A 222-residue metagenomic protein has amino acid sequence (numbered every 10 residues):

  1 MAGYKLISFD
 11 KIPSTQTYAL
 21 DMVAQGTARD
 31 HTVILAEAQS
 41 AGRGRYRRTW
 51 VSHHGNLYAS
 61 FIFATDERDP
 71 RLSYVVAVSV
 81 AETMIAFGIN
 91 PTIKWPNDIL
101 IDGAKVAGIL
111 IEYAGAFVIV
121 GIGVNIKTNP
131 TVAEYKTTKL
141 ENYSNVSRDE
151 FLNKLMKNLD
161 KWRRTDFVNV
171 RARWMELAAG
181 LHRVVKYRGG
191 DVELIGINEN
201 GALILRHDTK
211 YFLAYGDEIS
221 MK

Functional and structural regions predicted by a protein language model:
M1-I89: N-terminal lobe of the biotin/lipoate ligase/transferase fold
A2, Q25, D66-P91, I101-K222: Long, positively charged amphipathic alpha-helical accessory segments at protein N-termini or as interdomain linkers
D98: Conserved active-site carboxylates
